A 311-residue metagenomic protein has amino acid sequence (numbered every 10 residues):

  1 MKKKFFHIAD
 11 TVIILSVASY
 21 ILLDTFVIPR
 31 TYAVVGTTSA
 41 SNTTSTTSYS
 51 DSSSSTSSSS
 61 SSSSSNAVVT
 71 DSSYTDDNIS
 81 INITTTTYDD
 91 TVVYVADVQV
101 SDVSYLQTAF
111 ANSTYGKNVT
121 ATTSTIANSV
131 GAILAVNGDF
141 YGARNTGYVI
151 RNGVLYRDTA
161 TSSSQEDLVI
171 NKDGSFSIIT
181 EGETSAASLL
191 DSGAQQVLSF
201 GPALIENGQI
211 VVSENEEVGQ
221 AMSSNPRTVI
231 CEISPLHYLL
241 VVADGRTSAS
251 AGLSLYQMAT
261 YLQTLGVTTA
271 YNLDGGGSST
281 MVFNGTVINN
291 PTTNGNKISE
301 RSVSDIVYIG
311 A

Functional and structural regions predicted by a protein language model:
K2-T161, E166-D167, S177-I178: Zymogen propeptides
V92, G131-I133, S164-E166, D173 (+3 more regions): Short, surface-exposed beta-edge/turn micro-motifs
V93-D97, D167, A203, V229 (+1 more regions): Conserved hydrophobic/aromatic beta-strand scaffold that supports enzyme active sites
A111-Y115, G182-A186, A243-T247: Short, solvent-exposed aromatic-acidic interface loops
G116-V119, A187-G193, S223-S224, A249-L255: A short, polar/proline- and glycine-enriched secondary-structure boundary/capping micro-motif
I126-A143, I205-S213, L265-S278: A short, charged
D139-A221: Active-site-adjacent helix-turn-beta-strand microarchitecture at beta-sheet edges that either contains or buttresses
N145-S162, I170, N215-E232, H237-T268 (+2 more regions): Conserved, well-ordered active-site substructure
